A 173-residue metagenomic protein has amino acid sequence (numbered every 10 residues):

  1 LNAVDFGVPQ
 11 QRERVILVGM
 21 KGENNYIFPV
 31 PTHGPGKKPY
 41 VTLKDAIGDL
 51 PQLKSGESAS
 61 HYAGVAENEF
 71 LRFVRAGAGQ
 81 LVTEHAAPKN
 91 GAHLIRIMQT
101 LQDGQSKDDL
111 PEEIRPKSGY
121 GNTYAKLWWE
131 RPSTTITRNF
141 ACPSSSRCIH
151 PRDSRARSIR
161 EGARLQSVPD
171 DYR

Functional and structural regions predicted by a protein language model:
L1-P116: Class I S-adenosyl-L-methionine
V65-R173: C-terminal target-recognition/interaction regions appended to catalytic cores
